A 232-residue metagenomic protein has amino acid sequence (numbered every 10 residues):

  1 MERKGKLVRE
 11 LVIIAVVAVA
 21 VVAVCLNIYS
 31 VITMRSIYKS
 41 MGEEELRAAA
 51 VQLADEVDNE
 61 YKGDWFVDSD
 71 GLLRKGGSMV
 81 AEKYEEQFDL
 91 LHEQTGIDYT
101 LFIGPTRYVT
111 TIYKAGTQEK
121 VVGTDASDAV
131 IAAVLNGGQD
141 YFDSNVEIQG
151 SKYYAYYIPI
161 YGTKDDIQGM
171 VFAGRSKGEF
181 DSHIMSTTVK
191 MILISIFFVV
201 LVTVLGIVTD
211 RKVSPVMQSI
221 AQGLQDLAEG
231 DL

Functional and structural regions predicted by a protein language model:
K6-T33, I192-I196, V200: Extreme N-terminal signal-anchor transmembrane helix of membrane signaling/transducer proteins, especially in bacteria
Y29-V67, R175, G223: Membrane-proximal extracytoplasmic alpha-helices
E44, A48-Q52, E56-G63, E86-V109 (+1 more regions): Short N-terminal helix-loop-first-beta-strand/juxtamembrane motif that initiates sensory/input modules
V80-E82, G150, Y161-K164, F172-I184 (+1 more regions): Helix-start (N-cap) segments at beta->loop->alpha junctions that couple sensory/regulatory domains to adjoining helices
E82-G96, T111-E147: Extracytoplasmic/periplasmic sensor domains and loops in membrane signaling proteins
D140-F142, G150-P159: A short beta-strand signature within small-molecule sensing/ligand-binding domains used in signal transduction
I167: Glycine-rich acetyl-CoA-binding "A-motif" of GNAT/NAT acetyltransferases
S182-V189, R211-L232: Polar/charged heptad-repeat coiled-coil helices used as signal-transmission/dimerization stalks
